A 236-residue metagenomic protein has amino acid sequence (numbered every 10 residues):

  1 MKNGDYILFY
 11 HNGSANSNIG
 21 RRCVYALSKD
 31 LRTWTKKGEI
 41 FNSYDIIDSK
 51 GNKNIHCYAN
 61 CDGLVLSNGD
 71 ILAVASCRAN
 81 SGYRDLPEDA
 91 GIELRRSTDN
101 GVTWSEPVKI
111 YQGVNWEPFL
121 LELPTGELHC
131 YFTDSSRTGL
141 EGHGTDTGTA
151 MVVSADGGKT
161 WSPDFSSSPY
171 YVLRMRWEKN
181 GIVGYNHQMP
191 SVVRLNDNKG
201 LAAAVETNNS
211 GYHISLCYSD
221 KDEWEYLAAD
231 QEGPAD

Functional and structural regions predicted by a protein language model:
M1-D236: Asp-box/BNR beta-propeller blade signature and adjacent active/binding-site loops in extracellular glycan-interacting
